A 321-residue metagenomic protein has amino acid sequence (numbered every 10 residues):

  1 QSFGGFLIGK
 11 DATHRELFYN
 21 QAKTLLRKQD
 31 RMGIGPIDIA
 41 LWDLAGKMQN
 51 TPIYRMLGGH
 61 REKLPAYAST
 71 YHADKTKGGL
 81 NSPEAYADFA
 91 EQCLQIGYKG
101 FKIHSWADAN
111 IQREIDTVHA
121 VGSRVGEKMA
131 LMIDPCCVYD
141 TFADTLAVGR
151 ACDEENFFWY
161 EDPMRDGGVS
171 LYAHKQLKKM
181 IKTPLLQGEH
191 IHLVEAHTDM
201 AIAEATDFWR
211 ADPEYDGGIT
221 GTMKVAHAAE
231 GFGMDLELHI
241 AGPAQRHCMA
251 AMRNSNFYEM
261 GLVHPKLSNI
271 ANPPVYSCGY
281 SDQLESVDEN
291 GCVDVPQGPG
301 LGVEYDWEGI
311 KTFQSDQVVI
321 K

Functional and structural regions predicted by a protein language model:
Q1-M48: Metal- or metallocofactor-binding catalytic centers and their adjacent structured scaffolds across diverse enzyme
F3, I37, N50, F101 (+6 more regions): Conserved, mostly hydrophobic/aromatic
D38-A73, G78: Glycine-rich, aromatic-flanked loop segments that form ligand/cofactor-binding clefts across common enzyme folds
M48-T51, M56, K77, E84-A87 (+2 more regions): Ligand-binding pocket scaffold of soluble enzyme catalytic domains
P52, P65, A130, P184 (+1 more regions): Proline-centered loop/turn at the N-terminus of a beta-strand
K63-I181: Metal-dependent enolase-superfamily TIM-barrel catalytic cores that perform enediolate-based chemistry
R150, N156, G167-C292: Shared catalytic-loop signature of beta/alpha-barrel
P274-K321: C-terminal extensions of enzymes
